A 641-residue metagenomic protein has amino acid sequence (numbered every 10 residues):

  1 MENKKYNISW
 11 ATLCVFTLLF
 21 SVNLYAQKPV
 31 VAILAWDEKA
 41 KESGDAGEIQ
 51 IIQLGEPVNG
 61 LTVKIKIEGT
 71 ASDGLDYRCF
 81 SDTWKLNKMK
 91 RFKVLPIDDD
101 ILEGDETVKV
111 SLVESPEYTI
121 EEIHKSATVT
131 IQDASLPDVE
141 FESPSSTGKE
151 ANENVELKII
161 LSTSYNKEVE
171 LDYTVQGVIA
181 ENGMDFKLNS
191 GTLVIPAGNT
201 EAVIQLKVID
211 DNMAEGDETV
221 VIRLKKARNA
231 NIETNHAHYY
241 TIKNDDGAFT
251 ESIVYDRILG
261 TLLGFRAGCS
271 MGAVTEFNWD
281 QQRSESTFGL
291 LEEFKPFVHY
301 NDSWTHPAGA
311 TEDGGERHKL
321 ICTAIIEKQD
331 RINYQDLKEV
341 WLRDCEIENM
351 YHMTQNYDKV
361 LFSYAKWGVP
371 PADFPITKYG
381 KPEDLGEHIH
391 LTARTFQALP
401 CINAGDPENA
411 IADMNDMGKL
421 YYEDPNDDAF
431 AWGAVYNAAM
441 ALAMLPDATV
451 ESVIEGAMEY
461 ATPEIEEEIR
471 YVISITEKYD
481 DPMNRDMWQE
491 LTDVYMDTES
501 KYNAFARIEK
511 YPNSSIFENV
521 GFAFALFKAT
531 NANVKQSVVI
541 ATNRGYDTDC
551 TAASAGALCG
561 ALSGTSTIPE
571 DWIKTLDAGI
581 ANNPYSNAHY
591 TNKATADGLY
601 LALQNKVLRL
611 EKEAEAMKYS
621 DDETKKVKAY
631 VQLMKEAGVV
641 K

Functional and structural regions predicted by a protein language model:
M1-K28: Bacterial Sec-dependent N-terminal signal peptides
Q27-A248: Short boundary segments that mark the start of a structured unit
F249, K366-H388, L399-D406, D416-D424 (+2 more regions): Accessory "access/gating" subregions that flank catalytic or transport cores
V254-C269: Mature N-terminal segment immediately following signal peptide/propeptide cleavage in secreted/periplasmic
A267, M271, E276-E293, P425-D428 (+3 more regions): Catalytic phosphate/nucleotide-handling subdomain of diverse soluble enzymes
T275-W304, G315-R317, Q335-H352: Active-site-surrounding "flap" and adjacent substrate/cofactor-binding loops of secreted or lumenal enzymes, prototyped
D330-H390: Extracytoplasmic mature domains of secreted/periplasmic and thylakoid-lumen proteins
I475-A504, I508-P512, L562-K641: Acidic, carboxylate-rich catalytic segments that either coordinate divalent cations
